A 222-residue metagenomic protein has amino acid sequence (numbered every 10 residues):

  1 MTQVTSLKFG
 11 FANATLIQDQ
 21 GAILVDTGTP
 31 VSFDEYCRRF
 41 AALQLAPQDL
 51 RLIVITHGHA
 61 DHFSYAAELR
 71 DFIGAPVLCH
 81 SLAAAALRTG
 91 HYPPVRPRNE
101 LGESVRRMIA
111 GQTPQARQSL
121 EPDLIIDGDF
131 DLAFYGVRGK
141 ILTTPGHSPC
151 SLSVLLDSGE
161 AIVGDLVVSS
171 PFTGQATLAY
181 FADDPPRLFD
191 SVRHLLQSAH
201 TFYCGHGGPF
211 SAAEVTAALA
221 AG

Functional and structural regions predicted by a protein language model:
M1-L43, P47, S153-G164, V168: Conserved beta-strand hairpin/beta-sheet module of binuclear metal-dependent hydrolase folds, prominently
I17, D26, Y36, H57 (+7 more regions): Divalent metal-coordination and catalytic microenvironments
D19, V105-I109, V167-F172: Short, basic/glycine-rich phosphate-binding loops at helix/coil junctions that contact nucleotide phosphates
P30-V31, D131, R138-E214: Metallo-beta-lactamase
D34, G58, F63-Y65, P149 (+1 more regions): Short N-terminal helix/helix-N-cap motif within the alpha/beta-hydrolase-1
A41-L124: Active-site HxH/HxHxD metal-binding segment of metal-dependent hydrolases
T113-G136, K140-T143: Internal catalytic-core helix/loop-beta-alpha segment that presents or stabilizes conserved functional determinants
A212-G222: Short, electropositive alpha-helical surface patch
